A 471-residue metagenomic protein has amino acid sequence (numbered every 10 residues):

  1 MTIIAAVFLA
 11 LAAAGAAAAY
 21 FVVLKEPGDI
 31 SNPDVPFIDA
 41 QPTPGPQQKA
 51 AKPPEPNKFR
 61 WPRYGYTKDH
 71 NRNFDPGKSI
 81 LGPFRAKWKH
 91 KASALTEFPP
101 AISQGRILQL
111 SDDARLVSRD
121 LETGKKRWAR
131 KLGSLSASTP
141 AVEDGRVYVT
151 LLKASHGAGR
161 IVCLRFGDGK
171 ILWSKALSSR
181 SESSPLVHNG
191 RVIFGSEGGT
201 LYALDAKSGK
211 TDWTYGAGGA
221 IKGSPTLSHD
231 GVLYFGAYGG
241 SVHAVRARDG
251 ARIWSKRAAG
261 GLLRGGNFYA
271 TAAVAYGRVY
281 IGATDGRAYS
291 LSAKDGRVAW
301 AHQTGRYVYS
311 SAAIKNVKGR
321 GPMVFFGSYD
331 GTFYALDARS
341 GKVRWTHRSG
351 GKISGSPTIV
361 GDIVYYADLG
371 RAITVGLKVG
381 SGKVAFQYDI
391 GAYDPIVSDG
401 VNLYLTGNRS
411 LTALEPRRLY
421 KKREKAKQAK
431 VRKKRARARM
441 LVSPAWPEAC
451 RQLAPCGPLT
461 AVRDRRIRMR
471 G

Functional and structural regions predicted by a protein language model:
M1-L11: N-terminal Sec-pathway targeting helices
L11-V22: Hydrophobic alpha-helical membrane-insertion segments, chiefly the h-region of N-terminal signal peptides
Y20-F98, R115, K125-L132, K170-L177 (+8 more regions): Aromatic (tryptophan-biased) beta-strands that constitute blades/sheets of beta-rich domains
R60, R106, R146, R191 (+5 more regions): Conserved core beta-strand positions within WD40 beta-propeller blades
W88-I102, A129-D144, T150-G159, K170-H188 (+12 more regions): Extracytoplasmic beta-rich repeat domains
D120-G124, R165-D168, D205-G209, R246-G250 (+4 more regions): Short loop/turn segments that connect beta-strands within beta-propeller blades
